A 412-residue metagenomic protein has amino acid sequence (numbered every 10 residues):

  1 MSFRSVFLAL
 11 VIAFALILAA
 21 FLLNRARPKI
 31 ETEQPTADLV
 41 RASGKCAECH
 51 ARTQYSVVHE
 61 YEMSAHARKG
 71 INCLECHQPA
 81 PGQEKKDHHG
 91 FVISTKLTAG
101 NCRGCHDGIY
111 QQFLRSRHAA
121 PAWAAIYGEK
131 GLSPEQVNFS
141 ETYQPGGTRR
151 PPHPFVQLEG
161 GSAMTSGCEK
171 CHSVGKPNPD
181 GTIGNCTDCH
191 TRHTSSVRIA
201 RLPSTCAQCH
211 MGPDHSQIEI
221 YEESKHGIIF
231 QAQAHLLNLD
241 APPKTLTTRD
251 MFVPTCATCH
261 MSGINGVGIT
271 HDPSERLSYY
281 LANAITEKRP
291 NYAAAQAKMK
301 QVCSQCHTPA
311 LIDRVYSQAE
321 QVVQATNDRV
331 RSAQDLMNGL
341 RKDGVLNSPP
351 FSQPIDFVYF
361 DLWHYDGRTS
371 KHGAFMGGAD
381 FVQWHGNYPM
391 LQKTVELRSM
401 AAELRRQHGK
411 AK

Functional and structural regions predicted by a protein language model:
S2-K412: Short sequence/structural segments immediately N-terminal
